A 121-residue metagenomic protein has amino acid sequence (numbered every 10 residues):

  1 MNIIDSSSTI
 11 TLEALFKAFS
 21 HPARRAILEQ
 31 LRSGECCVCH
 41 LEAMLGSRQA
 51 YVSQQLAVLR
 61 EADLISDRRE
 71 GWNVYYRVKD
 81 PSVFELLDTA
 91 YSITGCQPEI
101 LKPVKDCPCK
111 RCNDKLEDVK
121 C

Functional and structural regions predicted by a protein language model:
M1-S7, T11, V83-C121: Amphipathic alpha-helical dimerization/coiled-coil segments that flank or bridge DNA-binding/regulatory modules
I10-A50, E70-S82: N-terminal helix-turn-helix DNA-binding core of bacterial DNA-binding proteins
Q55: Residues within the DNA-recognition helix of helix-turn-helix
V58: Alpha-helical DNA-recognition elements
D63: Glycine-centered, phosphate/nucleic-acid-interacting loop/turn motifs that mediate DNA/RNA or nucleotide
D67: Short beta-strand "wing" residues that participate in macromolecule-binding interfaces
